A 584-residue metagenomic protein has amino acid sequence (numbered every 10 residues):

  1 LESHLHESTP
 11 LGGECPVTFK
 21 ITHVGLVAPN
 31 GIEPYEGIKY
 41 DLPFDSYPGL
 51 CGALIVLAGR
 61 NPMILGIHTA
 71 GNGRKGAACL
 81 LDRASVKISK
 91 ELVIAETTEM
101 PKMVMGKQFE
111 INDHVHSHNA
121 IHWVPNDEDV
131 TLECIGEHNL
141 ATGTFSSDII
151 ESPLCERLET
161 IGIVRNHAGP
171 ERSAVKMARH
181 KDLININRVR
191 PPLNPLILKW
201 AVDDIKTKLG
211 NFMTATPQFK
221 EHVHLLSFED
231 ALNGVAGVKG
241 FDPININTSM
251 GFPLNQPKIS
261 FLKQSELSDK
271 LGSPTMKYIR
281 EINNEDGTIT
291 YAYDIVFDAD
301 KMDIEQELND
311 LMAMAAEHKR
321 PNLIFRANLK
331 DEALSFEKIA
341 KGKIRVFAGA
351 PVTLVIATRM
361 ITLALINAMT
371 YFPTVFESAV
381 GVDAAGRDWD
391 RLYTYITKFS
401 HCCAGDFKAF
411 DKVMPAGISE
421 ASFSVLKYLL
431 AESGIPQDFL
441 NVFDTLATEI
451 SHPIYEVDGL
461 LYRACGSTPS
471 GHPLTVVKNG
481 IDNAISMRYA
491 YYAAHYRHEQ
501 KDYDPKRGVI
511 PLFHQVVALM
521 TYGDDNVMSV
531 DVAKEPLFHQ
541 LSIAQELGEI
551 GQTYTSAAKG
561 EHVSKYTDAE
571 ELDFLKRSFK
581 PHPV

Functional and structural regions predicted by a protein language model:
L1, N72-K75: Catalytic-histidine neighborhood of serine endopeptidases, predominantly the chymotrypsin-like S1/PA family
L1-T18: Short glycine/Trp-rich loop-beta-loop segment that forms part of the substrate-binding cleft
H6, R60, A70-N72, A409: Conserved beta-strand elements of beta-rich interaction domains across eukaryotes, especially beta-propellers
V24-P29, G52, A70-N72: Terminal interaction modules at protein C-ends
G25, S89-V584: Viral RNA-dependent RNA polymerase
P34-D41: Short Pro/Gly-enriched beta-strand edge/turn motifs at strand-loop
P43-T69: Catalytic nucleophile loop of clan PA
R74-R83: A short, polar/charged loop-to-alpha-helix boundary motif
